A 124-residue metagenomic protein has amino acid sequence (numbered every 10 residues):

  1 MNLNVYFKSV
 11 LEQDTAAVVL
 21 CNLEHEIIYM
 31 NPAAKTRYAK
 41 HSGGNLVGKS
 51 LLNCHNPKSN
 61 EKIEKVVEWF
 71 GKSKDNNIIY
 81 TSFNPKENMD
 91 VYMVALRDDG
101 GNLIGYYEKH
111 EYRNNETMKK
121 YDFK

Functional and structural regions predicted by a protein language model:
M1-K35: Sensory modules in modular signal-transduction proteins
A33-Y121: Sensory/regulatory domains in signal-transduction proteins
